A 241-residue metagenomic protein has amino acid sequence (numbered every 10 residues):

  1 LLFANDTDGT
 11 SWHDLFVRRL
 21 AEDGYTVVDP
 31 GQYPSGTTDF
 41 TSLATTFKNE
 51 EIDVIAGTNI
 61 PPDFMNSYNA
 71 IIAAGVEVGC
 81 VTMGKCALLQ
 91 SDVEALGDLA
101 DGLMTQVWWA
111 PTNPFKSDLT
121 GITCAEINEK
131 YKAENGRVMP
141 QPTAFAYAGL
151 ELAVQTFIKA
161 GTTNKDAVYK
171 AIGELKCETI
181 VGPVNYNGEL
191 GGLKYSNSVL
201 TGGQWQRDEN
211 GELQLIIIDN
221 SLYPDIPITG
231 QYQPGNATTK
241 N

Functional and structural regions predicted by a protein language model:
L1-A74, D118, I122: Extracellular/periplasmic Venus flytrap/periplasmic-binding protein
L1-F3, V28-P30, V54-N59, G79-K85 (+3 more regions): Structural recognition of the beta-strand scaffold that forms the well-ordered cores of secreted hydrolase catalytic
N5-T10, Y33-T38, I60-M65, C86-S91 (+3 more regions): Solvent-exposed loop/turn segments at secondary-structure junctions within structured extracellular/periplasmic domains
I71-Y147, I158, L215-K240: Extracellular/periplasmic periplasmic-binding protein-like sensory domains
D101, G173-N241: Solvent-exposed, acidic/polar segments of extracytosolic/periplasmic ligand-binding ectodomains
M139-A148, V181-E189: Short catalytic/ligand-gating loop segments at beta-alpha or beta-beta junctions within enzyme catalytic domains
E151-K159: Short glycine/serine- and small hydrophobic-enriched flexible loop segments
I158-K170: Short, charged, surface-exposed loops that flank catalytic or proteolytic processing sites
